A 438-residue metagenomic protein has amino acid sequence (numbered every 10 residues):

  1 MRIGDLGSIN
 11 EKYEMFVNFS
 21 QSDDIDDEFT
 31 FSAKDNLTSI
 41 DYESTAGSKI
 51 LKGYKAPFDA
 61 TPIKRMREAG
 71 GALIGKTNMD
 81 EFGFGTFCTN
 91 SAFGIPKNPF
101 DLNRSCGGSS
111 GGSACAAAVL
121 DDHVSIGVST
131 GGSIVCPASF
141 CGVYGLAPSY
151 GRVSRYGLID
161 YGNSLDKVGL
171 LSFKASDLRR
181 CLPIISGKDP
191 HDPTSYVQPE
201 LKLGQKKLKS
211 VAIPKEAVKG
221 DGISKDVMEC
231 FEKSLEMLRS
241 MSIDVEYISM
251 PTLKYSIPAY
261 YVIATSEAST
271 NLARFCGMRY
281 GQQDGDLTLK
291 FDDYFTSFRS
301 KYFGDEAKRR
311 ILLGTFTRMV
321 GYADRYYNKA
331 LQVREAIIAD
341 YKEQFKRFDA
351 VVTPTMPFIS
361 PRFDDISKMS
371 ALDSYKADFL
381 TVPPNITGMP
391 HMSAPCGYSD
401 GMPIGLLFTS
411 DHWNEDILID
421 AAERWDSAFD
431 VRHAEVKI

Functional and structural regions predicted by a protein language model:
M1-A60, F82-G85, T194-V197, K202-G204 (+2 more regions): Short, well-ordered alpha-helical
E28-K49, K206-A212, S266-E335, S393-P403: Short helix-loop capping/hinge segments that flank enzyme active sites or metal/cofactor-binding pockets
T30-V168, P214-E216, S266, T353-A371: Short glycine/serine-rich loop/turn segments
E43, P383-N385: Conserved short alpha-helical elements in the N-terminal third of ANL/AMP-binding
E68, V124-S125, T130-D221, M228 (+4 more regions): Structural helix-boundary/capping segments
L165-S172, A259, T296-F303: A short glycine-threonine-serine/GTX helix/turn-capping micro-motif
I243-Y260, P395-C396: Short connector loops at secondary-structure junctions
M369-V382: Active-site-proximal gating segment of KS-fold condensing enzymes and close homologs
